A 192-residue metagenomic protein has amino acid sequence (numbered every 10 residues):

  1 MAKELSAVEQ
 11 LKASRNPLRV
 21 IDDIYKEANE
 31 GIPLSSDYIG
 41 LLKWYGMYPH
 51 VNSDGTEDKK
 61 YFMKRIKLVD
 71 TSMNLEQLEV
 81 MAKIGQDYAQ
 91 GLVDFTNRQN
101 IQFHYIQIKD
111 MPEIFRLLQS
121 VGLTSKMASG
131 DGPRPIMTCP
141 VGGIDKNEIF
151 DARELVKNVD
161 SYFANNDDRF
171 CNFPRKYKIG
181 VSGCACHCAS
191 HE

Functional and structural regions predicted by a protein language model:
M1-K64, E76-V80, I84, Y88: Iron-sulfur (Fe-S) cluster-binding modules
P33-I39, Y61-E192: Small-residue-enriched alpha-helical segments and adjacent helix-cap loops that form tight helix-helix packing
